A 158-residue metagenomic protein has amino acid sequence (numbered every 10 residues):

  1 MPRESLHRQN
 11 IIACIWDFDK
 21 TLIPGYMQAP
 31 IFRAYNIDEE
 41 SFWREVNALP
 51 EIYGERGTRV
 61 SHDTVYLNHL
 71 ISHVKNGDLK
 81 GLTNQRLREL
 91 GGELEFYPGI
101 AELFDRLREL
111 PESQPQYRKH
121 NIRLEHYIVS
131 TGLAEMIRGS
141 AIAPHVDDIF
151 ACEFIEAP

Functional and structural regions predicted by a protein language model:
M1-A157: Alpha-helical substrate-recognition element adjacent to the catalytic core
